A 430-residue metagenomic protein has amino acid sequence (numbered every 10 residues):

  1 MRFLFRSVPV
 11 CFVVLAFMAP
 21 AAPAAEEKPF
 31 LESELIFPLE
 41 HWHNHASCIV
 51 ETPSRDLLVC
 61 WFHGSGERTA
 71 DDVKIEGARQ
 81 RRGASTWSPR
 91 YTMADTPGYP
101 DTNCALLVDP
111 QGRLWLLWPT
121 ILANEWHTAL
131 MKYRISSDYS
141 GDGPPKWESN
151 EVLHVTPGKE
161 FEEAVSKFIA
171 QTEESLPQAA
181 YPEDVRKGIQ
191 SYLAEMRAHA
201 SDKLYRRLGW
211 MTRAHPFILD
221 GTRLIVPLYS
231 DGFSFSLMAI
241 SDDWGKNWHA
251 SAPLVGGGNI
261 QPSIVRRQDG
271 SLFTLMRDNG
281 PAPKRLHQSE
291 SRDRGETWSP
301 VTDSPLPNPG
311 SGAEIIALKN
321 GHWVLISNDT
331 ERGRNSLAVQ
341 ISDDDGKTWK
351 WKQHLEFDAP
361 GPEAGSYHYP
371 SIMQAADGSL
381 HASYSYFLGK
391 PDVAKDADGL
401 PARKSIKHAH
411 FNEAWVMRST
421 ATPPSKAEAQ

Functional and structural regions predicted by a protein language model:
M1-F5: N-terminal secretory signal peptides that target proteins for export/translocation
S7-A19: Bacterial N-terminal signal peptides
P20-A24: Sec/Tat signal peptide C-region and signal peptidase I cleavage site
A25-Q430: Asp-box/BNR beta-propeller blade signature and adjacent active/binding-site loops in extracellular glycan-interacting
